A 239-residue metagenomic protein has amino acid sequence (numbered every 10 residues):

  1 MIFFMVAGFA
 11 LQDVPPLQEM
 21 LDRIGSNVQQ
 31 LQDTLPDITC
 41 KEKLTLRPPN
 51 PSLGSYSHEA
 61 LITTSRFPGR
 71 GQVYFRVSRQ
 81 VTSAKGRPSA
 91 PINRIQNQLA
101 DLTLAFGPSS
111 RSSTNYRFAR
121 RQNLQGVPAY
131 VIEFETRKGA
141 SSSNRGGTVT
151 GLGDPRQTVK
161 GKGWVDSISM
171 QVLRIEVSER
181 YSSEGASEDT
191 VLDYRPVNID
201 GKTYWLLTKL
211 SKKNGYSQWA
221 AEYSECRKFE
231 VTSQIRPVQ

Functional and structural regions predicted by a protein language model:
M1-L11: Sec-dependent N-terminal signal peptides
L11-K160, S167-L173, S178-T190, Y194-Q239: Structured extracytoplasmic
